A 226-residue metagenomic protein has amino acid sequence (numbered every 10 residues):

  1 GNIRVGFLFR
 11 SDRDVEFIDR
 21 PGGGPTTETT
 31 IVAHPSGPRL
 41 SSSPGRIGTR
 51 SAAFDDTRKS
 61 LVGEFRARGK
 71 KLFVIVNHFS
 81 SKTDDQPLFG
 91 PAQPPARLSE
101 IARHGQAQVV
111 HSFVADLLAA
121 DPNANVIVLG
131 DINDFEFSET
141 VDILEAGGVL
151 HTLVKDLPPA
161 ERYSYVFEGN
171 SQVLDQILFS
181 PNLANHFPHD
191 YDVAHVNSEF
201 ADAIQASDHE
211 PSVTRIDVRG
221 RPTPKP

Functional and structural regions predicted by a protein language model:
G1-P226: Divalent cation-coordinating acidic motifs and surrounding scaffolds that mediate Ca2+/Mg2+/Mn2+/Zn2+-dependent binding
